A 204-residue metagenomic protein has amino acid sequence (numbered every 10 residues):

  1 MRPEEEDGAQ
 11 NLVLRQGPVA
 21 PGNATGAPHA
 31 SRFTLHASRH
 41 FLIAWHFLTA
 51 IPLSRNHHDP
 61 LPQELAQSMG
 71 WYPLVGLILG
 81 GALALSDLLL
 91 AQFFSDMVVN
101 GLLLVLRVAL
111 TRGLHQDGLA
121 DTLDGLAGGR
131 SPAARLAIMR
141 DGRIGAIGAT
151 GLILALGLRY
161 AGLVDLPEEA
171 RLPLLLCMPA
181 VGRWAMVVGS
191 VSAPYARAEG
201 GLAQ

Functional and structural regions predicted by a protein language model:
R2-R15, P21-G26, R32-R112, G128-R130 (+2 more regions): Hydrophobic alpha-helical transmembrane segments
R112-G118: Replace "His-x-His-based motif
